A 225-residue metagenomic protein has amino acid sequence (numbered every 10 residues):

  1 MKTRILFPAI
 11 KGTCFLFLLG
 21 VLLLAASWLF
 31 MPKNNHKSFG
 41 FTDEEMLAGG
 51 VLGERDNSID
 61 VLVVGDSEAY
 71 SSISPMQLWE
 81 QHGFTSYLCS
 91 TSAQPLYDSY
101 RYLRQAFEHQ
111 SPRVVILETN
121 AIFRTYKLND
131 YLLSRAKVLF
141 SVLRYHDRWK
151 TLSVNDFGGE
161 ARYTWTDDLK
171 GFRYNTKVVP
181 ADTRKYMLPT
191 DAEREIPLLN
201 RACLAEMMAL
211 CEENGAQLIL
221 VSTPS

Functional and structural regions predicted by a protein language model:
M1-L19: N-terminal Sec-pathway targeting helices
K2-L6, E54, Q105-E108, L210: A general structural signal for short secondary-structure junctions and capping/turn motifs
L23-T85, P95-Y102: Membrane/wall-proximal cationic-aromatic binding patches
D60-V61, V114, I219: Structural motif
V61-L62, Q81-T85, R184-D191, S222: Acidic/histidine-rich, surface-exposed loop or edge segments in extracytoplasmic proteins
V64, E68-R148: Membrane-embedded segments
L128-I219: Secreted/periplasmic serine-hydrolase-like ester/acetyl group-modifying domain
